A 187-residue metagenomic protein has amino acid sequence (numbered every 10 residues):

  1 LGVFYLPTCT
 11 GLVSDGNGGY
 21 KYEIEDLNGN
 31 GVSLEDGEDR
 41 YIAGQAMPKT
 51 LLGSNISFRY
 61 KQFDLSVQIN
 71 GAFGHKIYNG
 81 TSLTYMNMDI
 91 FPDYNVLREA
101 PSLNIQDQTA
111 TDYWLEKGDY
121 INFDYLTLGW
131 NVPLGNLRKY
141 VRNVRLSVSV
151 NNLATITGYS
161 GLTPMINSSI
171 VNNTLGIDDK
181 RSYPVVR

Functional and structural regions predicted by a protein language model:
L1-M47, N55, D64-D119, M165 (+1 more regions): Surface-exposed, extracytoplasmic segments of Gram-negative outer-membrane nutrient-acquisition systems
N55-S57, R138: A general structural signal for short secondary-structure junctions and capping/turn motifs
F58, V67-G71, L146-N152: Transmembrane beta-barrel strands of outer-membrane/channel proteins
F58-Q62, R181: A generic beta-sheet turn/junction motif
Q62-L65, G135-N136: Repeated loop/turn-to-beta-strand initiation elements of outer-membrane beta-barrel proteins
M86, I90-R187: Membrane-interface anchoring segments and C-terminal beta-barrel signals
